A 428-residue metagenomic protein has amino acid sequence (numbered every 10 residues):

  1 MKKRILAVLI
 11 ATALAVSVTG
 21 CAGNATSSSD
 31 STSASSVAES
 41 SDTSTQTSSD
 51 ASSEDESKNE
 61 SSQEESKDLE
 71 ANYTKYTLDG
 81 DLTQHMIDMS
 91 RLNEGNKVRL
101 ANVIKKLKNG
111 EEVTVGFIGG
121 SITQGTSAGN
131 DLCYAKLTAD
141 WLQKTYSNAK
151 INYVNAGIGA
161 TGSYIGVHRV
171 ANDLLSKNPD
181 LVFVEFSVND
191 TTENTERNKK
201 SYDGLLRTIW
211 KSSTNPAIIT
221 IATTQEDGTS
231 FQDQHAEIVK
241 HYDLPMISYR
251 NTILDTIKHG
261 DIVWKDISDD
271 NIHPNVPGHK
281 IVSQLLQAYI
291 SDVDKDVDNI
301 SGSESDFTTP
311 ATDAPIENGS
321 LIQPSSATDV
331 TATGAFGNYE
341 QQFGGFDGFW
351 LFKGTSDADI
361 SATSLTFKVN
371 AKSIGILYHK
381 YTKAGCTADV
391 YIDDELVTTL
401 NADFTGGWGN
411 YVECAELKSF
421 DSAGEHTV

Functional and structural regions predicted by a protein language model:
K2-L9, L14, C21-G116, T123-G129 (+3 more regions): N-terminal secretory targeting modules
S17, V154: Conserved Rossmann-like nucleotide-binding pocket used by diverse enzymes that bind dinucleotide cofactors
F117-I118, E185: Structural cue for short, hydrophobic secondary-structure segments
S121-I122, G157-G159: Catalytic nucleophile serine of serine hydrolases, specifically the conserved "nucleophile elbow" pentapeptide
T126-D131, E193-R197: Short, solvent-exposed loop/turn segments at secondary-structure boundaries
K136-N152, T161, I165-N299, A358-I360 (+3 more regions): Alpha-helical cap/lid subdomain in secreted, periplasmic, or secretory-pathway luminal O-acyl-processing enzymes
